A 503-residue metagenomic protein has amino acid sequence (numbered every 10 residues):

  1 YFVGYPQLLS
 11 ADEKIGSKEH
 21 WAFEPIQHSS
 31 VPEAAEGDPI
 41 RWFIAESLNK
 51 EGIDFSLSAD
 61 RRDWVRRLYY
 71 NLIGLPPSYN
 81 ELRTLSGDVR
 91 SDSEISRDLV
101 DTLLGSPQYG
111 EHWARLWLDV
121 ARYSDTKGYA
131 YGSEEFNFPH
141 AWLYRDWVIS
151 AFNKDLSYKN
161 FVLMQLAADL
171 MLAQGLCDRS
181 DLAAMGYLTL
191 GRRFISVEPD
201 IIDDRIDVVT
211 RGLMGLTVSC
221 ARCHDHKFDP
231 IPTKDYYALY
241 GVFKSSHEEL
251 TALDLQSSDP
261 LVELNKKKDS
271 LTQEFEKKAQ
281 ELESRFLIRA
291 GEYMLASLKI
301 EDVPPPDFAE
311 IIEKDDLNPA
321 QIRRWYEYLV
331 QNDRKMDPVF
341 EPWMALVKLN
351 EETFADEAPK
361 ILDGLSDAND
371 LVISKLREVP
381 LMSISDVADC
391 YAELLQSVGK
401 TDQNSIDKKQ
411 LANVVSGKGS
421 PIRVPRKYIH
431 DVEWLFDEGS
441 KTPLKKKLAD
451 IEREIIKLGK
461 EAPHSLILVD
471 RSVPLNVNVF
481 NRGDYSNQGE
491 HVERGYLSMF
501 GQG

Functional and structural regions predicted by a protein language model:
Y5-R62, S180, L250-T401, S405-G503: Short, functional "switch" segments adjacent to catalytic/cofactor/reactive centers
S10-K266, S472-G501: Short, structured secondary-structure elements that scaffold catalytic or ligand/cofactor-binding regions
